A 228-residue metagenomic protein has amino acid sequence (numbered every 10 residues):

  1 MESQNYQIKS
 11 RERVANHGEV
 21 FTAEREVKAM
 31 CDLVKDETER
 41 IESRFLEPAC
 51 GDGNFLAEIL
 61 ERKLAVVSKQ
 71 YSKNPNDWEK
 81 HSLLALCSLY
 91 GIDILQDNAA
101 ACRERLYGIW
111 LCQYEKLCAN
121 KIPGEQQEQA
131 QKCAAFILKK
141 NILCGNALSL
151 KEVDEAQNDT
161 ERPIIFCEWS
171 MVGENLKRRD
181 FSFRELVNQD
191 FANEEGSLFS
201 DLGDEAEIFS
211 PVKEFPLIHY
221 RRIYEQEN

Functional and structural regions predicted by a protein language model:
E2-N228: SAM-dependent methyltransferase catalytic region
